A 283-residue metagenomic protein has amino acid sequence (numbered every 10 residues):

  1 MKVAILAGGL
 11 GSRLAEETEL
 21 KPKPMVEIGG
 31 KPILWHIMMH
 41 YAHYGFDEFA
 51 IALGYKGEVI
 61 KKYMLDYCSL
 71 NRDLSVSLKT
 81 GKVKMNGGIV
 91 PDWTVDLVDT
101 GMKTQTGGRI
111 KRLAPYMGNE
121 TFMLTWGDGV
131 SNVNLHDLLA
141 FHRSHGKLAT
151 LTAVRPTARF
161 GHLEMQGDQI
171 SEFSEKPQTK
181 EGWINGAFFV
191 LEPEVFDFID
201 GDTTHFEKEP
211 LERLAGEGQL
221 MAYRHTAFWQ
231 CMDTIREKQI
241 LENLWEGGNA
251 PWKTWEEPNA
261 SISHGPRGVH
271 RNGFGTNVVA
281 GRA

Functional and structural regions predicted by a protein language model:
M1-Y67, L97: N-terminal glycine-rich phosphate-binding loop and ensuing alpha1 helix
I5, I51, L124, A149-T152 (+1 more regions): Structural beta-sheet core signal
I33-H36, G108-R112, P210: Well-ordered alpha-helical segments embedded in enzymatic catalytic cores
I60-G167: Conserved beta-loop-beta/alpha segment of the NTase-like Rossmann-fold superfamily that binds/positions NTPs
T121-M123, V130-R143, R155-A158, Q169-G265: Catalytic-core segments of class I nucleotidyltransferases/pyrophosphorylases that form NMP-activated intermediates
G265-T276, A283: Short, low-complexity, charge-dense intrinsically disordered segments
